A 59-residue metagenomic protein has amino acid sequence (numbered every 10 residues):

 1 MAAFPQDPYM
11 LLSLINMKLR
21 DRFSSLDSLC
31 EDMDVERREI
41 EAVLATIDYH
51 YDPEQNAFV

Functional and structural regions predicted by a protein language model:
M1-D21, S25: N-terminal acidic leader/helix
L29-C30: Short alpha-helical "recognition helix" segments of helix-turn-helix
E36-H50: Short acidic, Pro/Gly- and aromatic-enriched capping/linker segments at domain boundaries
P53: Short, acidic, Ser/Thr-enriched surface-loop or helix-capping motifs
